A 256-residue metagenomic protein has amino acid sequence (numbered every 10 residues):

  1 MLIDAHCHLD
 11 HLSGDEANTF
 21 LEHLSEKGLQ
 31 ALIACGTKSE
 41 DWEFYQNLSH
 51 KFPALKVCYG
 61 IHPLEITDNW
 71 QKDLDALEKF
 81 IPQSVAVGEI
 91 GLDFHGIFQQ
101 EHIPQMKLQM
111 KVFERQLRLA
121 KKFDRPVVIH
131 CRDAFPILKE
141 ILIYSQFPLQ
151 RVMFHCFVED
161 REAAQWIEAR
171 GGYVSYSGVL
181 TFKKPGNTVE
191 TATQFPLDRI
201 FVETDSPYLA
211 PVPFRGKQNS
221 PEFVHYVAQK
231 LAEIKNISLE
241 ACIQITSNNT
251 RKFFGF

Functional and structural regions predicted by a protein language model:
M1-F256: Mid-domain alpha/beta scaffold segments of enzyme catalytic cores
